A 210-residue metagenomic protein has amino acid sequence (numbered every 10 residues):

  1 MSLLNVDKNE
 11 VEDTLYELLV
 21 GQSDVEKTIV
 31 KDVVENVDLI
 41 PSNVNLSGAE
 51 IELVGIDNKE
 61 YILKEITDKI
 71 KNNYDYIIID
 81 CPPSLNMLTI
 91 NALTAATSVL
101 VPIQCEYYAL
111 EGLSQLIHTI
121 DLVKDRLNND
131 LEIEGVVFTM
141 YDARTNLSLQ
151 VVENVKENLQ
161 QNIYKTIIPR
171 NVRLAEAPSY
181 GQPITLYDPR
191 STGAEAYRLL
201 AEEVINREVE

Functional and structural regions predicted by a protein language model:
M1-E210: P-loop NTP-binding core
